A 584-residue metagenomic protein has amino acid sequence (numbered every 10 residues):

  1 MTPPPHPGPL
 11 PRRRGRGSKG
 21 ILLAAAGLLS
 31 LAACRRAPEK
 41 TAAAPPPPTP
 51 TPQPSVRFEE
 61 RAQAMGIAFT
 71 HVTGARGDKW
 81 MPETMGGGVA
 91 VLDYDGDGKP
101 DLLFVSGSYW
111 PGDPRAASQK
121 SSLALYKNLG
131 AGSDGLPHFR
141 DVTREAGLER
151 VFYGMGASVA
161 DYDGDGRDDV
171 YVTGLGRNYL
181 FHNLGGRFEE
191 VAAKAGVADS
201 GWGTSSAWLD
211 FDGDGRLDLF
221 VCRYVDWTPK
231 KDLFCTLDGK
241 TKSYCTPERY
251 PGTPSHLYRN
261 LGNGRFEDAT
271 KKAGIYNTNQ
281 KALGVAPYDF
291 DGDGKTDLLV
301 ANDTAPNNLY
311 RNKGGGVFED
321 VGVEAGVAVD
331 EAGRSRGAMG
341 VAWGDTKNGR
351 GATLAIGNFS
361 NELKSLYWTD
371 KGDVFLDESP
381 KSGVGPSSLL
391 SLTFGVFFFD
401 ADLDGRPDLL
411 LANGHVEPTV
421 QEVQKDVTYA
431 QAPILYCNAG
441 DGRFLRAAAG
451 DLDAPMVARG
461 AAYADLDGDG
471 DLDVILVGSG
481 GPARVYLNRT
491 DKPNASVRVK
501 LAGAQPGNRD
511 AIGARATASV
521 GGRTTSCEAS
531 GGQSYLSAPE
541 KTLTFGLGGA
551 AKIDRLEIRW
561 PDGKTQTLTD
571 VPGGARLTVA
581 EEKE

Functional and structural regions predicted by a protein language model:
C34-A37: Bacterial signal peptide processing site
P54, M65, A75, R187 (+3 more regions): Gly/Ser/Thr/Pro-enriched helix-cap/hinge segments flanking short amphipathic alpha-helices
F58, K99-S106, D165-G174, L219-R223 (+5 more regions): Hydrophobic beta-strand segments that make up the repeating blades of beta-propeller and related beta-repeat
F58-R61, L136-G147, R187-V197, G264-Y276 (+3 more regions): Blade-edge beta-strand/turn elements of extracellular beta-propeller and related beta-sheet repeat scaffolds
I67-G88, Q119, A146-S158, G196-A207 (+8 more regions): Repeat-based blade/solenoid architectures
G86-G96, K127-N128, Y153-R167, H182 (+9 more regions): Beta-propeller blade termini
V105-K120, R223-Y250, L411-T428: Short, conserved, GDST-rich strand-edge loop motifs in beta-rich repeat architectures
T143-S158, Y162, T173-F211, V221-E248 (+2 more regions): Asp-box/WD-like beta-propeller blade repeats and closely related beta-sheet repeat scaffolds
